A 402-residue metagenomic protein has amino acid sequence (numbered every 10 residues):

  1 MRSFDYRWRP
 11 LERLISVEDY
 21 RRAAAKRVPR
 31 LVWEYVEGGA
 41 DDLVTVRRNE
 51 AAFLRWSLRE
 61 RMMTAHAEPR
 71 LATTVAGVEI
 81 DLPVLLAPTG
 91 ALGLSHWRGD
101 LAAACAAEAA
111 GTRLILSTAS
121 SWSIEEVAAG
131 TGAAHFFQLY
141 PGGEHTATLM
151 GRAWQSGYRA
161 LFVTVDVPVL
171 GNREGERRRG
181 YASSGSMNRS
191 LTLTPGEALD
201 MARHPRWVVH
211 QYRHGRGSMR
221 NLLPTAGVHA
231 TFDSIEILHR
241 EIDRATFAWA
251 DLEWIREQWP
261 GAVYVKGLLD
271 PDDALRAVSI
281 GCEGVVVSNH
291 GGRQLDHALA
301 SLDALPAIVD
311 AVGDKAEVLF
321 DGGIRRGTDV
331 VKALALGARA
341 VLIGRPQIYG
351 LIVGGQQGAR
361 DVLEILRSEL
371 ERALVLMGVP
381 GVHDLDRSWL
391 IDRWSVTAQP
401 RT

Functional and structural regions predicted by a protein language model:
M1-L54, A300-F320, I324-T402: Alpha/beta catalytic cores of nucleotide-metabolism and tRNA/nucleoside-modifying enzymes
M1-V78, S184-F247, H383-L385, I391-T402: An N-cap/entry alpha-helix motif that binds or orients negatively charged groups
A40-D41, T118-W122, P141, L269 (+1 more regions): Short beta->alpha linker loops
A76, L82-V84, A133, R159 (+1 more regions): A generic secondary-structure signal marking the coil-to-beta-strand transition
I80-A119: Glycine-rich active-site/cofactor-binding loop and its immediate structural neighborhood
L85-A91, A134-Q138, E236-L238: Short, basic, glycine/proline-bearing loop/turn elements
A91, C105, G130, E144-F320 (+1 more regions): Alpha/beta enzyme core
A109-T146: A gly/proline- and charged-residue-enriched helix-loop-helix capping module
